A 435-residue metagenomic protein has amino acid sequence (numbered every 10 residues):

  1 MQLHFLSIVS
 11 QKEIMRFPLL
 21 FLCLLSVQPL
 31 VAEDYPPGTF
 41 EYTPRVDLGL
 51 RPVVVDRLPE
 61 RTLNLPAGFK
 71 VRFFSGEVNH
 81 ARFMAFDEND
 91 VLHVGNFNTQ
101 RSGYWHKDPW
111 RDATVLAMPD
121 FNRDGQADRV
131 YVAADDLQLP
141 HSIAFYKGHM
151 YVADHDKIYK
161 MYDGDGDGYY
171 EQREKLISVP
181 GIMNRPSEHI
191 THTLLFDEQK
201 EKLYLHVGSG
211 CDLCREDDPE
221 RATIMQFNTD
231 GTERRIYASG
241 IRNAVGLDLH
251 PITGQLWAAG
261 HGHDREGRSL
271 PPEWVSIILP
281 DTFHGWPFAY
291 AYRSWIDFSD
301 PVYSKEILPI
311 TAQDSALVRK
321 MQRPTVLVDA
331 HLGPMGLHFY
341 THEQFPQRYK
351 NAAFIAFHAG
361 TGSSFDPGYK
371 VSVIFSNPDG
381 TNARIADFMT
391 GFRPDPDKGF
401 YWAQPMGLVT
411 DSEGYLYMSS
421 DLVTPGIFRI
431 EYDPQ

Functional and structural regions predicted by a protein language model:
D34-P66, T191, S209-D212, A222 (+7 more regions): Beta-propeller domain segments
F40, G49-L58, R72-R101, G333-G336 (+1 more regions): Beta-strand-rich domains and repeat architectures in extracellular enzymes and scaffolds, especially beta-propellers
S75-E77, V132-D136, I177-R185, I236-G240 (+3 more regions): Surface loop/turn motifs at the tips and blade-to-blade linkers of beta-strand repeat domains
H80, R111, R129, L139 (+8 more regions): Beta-rich catalytic cores
M84, I143, L194, A244-L247 (+2 more regions): Hydrophobic core register within WD40 beta-propeller blades
D87-N89, F145-K147, F196-K200, P251-T253 (+2 more regions): Residue-level detector of Asp-centered blade-edge/turn motifs that repeat once per structural unit in beta-propeller
H93-G95, V152, Y204-L205, A258-G260 (+2 more regions): Residue position within the beta-strands of beta-propeller blades
V130, A134, L139-P140, A144-Y146 (+1 more regions): Asp-box/WD-like beta-propeller blade repeats and closely related beta-sheet repeat scaffolds
